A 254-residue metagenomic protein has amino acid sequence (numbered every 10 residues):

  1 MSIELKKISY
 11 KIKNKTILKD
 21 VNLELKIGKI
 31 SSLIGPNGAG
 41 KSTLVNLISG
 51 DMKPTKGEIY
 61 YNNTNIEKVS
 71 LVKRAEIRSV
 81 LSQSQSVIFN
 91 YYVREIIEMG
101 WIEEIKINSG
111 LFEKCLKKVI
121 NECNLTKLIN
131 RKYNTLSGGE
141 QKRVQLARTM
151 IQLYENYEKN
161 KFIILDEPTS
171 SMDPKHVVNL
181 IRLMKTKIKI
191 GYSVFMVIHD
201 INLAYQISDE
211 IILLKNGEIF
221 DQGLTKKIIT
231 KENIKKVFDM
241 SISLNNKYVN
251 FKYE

Functional and structural regions predicted by a protein language model:
I3, L18-D20: Conserved structural motif at the start of ABC-family nucleotide-binding domains
I34-P36: The feature captures the beta-strand-to-loop junction immediately N-terminal to the Walker
S49: Helix-to-loop junction immediately C-terminal to a conserved catalytic motif
G57-N65: Conserved ABC transporter NBD signature motif
F112-L128, M150: Conserved ABC ATPase "signature" region
K132-L136, E140: Conserved ABC ATPase signature
K231, K235-E254: ABC ATPase nucleotide-binding domains
